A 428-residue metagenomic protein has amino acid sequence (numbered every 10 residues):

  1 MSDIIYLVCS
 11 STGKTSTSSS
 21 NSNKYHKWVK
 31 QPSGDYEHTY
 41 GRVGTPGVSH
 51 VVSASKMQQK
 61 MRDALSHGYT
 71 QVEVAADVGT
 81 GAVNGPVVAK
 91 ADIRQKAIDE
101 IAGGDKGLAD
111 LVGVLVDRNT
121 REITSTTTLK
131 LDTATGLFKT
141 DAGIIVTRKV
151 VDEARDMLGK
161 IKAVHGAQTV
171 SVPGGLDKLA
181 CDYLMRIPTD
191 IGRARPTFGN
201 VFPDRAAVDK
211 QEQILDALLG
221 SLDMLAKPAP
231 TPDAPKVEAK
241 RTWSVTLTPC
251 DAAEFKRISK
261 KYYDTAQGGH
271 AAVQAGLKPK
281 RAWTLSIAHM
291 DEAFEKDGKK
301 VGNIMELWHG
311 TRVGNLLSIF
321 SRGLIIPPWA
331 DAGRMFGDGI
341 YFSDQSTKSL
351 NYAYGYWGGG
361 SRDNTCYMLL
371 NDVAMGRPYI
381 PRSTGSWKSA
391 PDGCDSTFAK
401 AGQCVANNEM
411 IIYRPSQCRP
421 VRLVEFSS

Functional and structural regions predicted by a protein language model:
M1-Y25, K30-E37, R42-V51, Q58 (+2 more regions): Intrinsically disordered, low-complexity terminal and linker regions
G34, R42-G44, V313-L316, S346-S349 (+1 more regions): Short loop/turn segments at secondary-structure transitions that flank enzyme active sites
Q58-V87, I325-R419: ADP-ribosyltransferase catalytic core
K278-E306, N315-G359: Internal mixed beta-strand/loop scaffold within catalytic domains of large alpha/beta enzymes
